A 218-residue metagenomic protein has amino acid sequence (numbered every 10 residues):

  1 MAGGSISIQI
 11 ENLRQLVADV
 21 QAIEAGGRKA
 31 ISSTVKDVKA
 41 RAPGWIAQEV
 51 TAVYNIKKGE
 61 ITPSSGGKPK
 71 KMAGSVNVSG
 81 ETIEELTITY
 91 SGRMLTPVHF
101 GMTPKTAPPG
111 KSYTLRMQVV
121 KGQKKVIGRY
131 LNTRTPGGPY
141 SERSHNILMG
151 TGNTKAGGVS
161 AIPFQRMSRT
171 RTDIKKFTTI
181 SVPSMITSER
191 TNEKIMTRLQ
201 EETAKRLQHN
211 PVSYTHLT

Functional and structural regions predicted by a protein language model:
M1-G26, T178-S181: N-terminal, Lys/Arg- and Ser/Thr-rich interaction peptides
Q15-Q48: N-terminal ordered "arm"
K36, A40, G44-H99, P104: Hydrophobic/aromatic-rich structural module bridging two neighboring secondary-structure elements via a short loop
N77-I180: Long, charge-dense, low-complexity tracts
F177-Q200: Amphipathic, heptad-repeat alpha-helical segments used for oligomerization and assembly
P211-S213: Acidic, proline/serine/threonine- and glycine-rich low-complexity intrinsically disordered segments
T215-T218: Conserved small/polar residues in nucleotide/adenosyl-binding loops
